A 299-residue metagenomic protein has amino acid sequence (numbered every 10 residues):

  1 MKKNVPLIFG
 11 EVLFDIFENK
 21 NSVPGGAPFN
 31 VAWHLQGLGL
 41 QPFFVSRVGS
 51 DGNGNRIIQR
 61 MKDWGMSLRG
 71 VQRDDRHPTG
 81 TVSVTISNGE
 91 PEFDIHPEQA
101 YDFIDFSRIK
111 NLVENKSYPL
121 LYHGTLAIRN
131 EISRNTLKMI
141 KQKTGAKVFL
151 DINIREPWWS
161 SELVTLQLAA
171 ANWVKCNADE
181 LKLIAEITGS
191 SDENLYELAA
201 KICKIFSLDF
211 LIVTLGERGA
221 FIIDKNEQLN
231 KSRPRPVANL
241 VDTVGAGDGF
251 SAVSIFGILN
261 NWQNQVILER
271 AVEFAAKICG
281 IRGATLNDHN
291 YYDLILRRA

Functional and structural regions predicted by a protein language model:
M1-N4, D192-A299: Conserved phosphate-binding/catalytic region of the ribokinase-like
M1-S67, L240: Glycine-rich phosphate/adenosyl-contacting loop at the front of the ribokinase-like
P6, V113-E114, L166-Q167, K204: Structural alpha-helical scaffold elements that stabilize or flank donor/cofactor-binding regions in carbohydrate
Q41-T125, L296-A299: Conserved N-terminal subdomain of the carbohydrate kinase-like
P42-F44, V148, L211: Hydrophobic/aromatic residues located in beta-strands of well-ordered beta-sheets within soluble catalytic
L120, G124-E197, G219: Conserved beta-alpha-beta core of the PfkB/ribokinase-like small-molecule kinase fold
